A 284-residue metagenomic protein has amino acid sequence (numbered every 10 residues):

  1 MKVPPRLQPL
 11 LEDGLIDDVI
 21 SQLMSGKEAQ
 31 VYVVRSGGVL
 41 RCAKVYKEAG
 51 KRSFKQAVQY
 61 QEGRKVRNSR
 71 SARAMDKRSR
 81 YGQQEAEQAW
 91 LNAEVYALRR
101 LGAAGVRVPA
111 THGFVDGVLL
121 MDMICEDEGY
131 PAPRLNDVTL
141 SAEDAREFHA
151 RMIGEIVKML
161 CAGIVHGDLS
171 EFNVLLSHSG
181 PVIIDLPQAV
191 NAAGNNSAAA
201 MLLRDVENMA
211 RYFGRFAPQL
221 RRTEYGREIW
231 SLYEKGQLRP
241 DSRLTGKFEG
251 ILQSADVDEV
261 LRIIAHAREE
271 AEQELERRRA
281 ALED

Functional and structural regions predicted by a protein language model:
M1-P131, V157, C161: Conserved ATP-binding subdomain of kinase catalytic cores across diverse folds
M1-S25, E143, E147, R151 (+4 more regions): Regulatory N- and C-terminal appendages and interdomain linkers associated with kinase/kinase-like NTP transferase
G37-E48, C125-V138, A142, S170-R215: Catalytic activation segment of kinase domains across protein kinase-like and atypical kinase folds
Q84-E87, V138-A145: Short, surface-exposed loop/turn motifs that are enriched in glycine and acidic residues and include a nearby proline
Q88-V95, H149, A199, L203-V206: Amphipathic alpha-helical transducer elements in NTP-driven molecular machines
G117, N173-L176, Y225-L232: A glycine-rich phosphate-binding loop feature that marks nucleotide/adenosyl-phosphate handling sites
C161-E171: Catalytic-loop of the protein kinase fold
